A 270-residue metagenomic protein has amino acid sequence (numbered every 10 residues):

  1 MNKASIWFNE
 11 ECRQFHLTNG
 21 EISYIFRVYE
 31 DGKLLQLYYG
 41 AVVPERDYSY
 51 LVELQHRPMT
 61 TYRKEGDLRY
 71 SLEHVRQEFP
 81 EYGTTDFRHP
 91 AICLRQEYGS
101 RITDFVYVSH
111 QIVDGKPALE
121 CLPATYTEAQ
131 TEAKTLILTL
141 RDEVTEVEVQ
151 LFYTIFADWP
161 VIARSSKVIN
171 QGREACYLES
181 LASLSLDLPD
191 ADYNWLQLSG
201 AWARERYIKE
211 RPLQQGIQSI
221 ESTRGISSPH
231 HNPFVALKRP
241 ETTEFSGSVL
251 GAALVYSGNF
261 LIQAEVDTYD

Functional and structural regions predicted by a protein language model:
M1-R13, S23, Y29-E30: Generic start-of-chain signal for non-secretory N-termini
F8, C12-H16, L34-D270: Polysaccharide-binding surfaces and accessory modules of carbohydrate-active proteins
